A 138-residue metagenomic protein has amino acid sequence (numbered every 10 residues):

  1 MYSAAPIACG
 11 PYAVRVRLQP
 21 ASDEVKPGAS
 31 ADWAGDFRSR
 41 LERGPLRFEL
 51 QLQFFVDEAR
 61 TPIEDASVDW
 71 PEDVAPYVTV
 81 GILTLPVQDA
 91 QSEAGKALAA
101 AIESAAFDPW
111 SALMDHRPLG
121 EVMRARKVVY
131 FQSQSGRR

Functional and structural regions predicted by a protein language model:
M1-R138: Active-site-adjacent core segments of small-molecule enzymes
